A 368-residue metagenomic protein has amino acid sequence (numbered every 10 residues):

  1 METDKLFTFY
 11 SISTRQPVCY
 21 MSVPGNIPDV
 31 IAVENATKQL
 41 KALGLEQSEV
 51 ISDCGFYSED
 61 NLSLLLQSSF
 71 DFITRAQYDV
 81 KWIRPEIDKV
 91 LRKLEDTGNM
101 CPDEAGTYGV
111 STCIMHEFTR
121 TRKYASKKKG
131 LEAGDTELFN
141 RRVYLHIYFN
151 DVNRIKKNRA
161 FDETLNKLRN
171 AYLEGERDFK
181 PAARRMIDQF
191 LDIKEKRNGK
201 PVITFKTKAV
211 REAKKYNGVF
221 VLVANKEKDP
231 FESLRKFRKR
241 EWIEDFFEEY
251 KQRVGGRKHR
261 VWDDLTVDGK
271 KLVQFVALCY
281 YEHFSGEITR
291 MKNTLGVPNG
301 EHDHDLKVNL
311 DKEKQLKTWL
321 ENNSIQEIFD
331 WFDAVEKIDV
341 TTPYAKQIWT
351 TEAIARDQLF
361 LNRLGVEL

Functional and structural regions predicted by a protein language model:
M1-L368: Anion-binding and metal-coordination hotspots
